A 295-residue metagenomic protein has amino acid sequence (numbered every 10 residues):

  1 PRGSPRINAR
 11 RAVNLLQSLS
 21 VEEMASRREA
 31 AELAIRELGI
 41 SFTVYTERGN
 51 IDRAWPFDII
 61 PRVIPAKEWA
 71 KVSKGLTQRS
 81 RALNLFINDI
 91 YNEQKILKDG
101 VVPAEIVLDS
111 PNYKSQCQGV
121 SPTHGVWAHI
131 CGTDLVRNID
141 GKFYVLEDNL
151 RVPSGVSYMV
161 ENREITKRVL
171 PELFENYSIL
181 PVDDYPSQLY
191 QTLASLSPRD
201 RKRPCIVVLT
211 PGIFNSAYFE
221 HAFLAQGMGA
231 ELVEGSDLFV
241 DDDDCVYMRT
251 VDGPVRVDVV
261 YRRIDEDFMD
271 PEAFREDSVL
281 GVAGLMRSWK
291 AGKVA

Functional and structural regions predicted by a protein language model:
P1-A295: Preference for protein termini
